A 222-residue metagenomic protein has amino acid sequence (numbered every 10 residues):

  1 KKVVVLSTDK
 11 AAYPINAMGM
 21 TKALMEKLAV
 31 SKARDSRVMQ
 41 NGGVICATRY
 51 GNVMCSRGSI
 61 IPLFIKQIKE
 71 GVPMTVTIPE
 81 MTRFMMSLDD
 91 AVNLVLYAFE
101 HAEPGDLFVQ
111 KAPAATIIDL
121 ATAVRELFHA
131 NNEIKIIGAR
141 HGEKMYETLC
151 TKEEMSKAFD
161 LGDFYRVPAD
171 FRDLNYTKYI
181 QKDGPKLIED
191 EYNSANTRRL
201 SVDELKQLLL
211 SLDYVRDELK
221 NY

Functional and structural regions predicted by a protein language model:
K1-A23, S31: Conserved Rossmann-fold NAD(P)-dependent oxidoreductase catalytic core, especially the SDR/UDP-sugar
K27, S31-Y222: Strand-loop microenvironment adjacent to phosphate/nucleotide-handling motifs in alpha/beta enzyme folds
